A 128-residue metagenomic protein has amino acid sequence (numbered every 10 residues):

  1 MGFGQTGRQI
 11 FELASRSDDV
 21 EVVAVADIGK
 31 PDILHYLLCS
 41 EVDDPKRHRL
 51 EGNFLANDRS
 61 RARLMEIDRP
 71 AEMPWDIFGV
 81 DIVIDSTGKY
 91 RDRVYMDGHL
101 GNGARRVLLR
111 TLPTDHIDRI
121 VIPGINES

Functional and structural regions predicted by a protein language model:
M1-S128: N-terminal Rossmann-like NAD(P) cofactor-binding subdomain of oxidoreductases, focused on the glycine-rich
